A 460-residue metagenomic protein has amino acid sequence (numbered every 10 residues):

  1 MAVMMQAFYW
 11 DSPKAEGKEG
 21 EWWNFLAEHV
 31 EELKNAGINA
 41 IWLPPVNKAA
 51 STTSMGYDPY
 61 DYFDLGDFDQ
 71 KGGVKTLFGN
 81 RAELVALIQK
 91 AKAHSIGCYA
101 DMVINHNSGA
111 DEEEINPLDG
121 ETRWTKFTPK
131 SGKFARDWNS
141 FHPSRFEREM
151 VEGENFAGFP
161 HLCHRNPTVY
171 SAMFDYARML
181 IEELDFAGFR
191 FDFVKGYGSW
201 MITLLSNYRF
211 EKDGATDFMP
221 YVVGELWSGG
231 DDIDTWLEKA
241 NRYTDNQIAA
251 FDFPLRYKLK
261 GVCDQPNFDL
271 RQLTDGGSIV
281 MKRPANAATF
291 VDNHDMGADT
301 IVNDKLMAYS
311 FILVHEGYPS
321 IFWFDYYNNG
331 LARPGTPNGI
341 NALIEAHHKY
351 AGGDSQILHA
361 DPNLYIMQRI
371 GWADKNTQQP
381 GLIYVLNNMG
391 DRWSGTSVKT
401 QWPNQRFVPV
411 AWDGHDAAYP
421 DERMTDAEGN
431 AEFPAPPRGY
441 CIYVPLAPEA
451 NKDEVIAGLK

Functional and structural regions predicted by a protein language model:
M1-F156, L162, K195-G224: Acidic/aromatic-lined carbohydrate-recognition and catalytic surfaces of CAZymes acting on diverse glycans
A2-M5, F25-E32, I38, P45-N47 (+4 more regions): Active-site-proximal helices and loops of the catalytic beta/alpha 8
Q6, G109-S171, A240-N267, G330-D354: Glycan-binding loop/region signatures in secreted carbohydrate-active enzymes
E16, Q70, V74, A86 (+8 more regions): A near-ubiquitous, low-amplitude feature marking generic local secondary-structure context
G79, T168-A172, D304: Short secondary-structure boundary/capping elements
